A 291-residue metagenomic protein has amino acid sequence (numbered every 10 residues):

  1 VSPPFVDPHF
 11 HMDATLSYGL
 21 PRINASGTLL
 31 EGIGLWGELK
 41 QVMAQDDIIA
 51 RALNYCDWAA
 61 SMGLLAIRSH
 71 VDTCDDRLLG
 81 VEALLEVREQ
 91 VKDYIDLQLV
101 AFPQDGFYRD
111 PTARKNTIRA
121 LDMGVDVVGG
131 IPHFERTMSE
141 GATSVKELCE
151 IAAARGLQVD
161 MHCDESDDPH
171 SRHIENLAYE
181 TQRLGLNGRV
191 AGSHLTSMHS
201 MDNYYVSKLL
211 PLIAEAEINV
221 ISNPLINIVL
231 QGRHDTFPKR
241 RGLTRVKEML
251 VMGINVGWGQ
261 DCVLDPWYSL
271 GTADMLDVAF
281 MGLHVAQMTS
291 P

Functional and structural regions predicted by a protein language model:
V1-P3: Histidine-rich, glycine-flanked metal-binding segment
V6-F10: Metallo-beta-lactamase
T15-I48, G124-V127, H173-A191, A214-N219 (+2 more regions): Active-site gating loops and adjacent loop-to-helix segments of metal-dependent hydrolytic enzymes
Y18-H70, L78-Q90, K115-D122: Alpha-helical scaffold segments that flank or form the walls of functional sites
L65-A66, D126, N255: Short acidic/polar active-site loop segments enriched in Thr and Asp
L78-L99, I151-M161, M249: Alpha-helix-loop-beta-strand connector modules within alpha/beta enzyme cores
A101-A113, D122-R241: Active-site core of metal-dependent hydrolases
Q158, Y179-V190, N223-L230, R240-P291: His/Asp/Glu-enriched, well-ordered alpha-helical/loop segment that forms or immediately abuts the divalent-metal
